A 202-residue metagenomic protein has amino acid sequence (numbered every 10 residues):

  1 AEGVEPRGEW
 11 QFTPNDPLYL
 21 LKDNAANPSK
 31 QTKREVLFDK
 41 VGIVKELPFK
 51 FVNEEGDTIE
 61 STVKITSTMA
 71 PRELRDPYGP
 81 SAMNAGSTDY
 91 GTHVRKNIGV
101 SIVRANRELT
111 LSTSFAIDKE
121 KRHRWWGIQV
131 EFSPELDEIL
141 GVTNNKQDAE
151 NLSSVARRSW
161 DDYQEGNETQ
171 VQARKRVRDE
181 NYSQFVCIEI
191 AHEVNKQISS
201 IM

Functional and structural regions predicted by a protein language model:
A1-G3: ATP-binding catalytic core of ATPases
E5-K30: N-terminal non-catalytic structural scaffold regions of very large proteins
L21, S29-M202: Charged regulatory segments coupled to nucleotide-binding catalytic modules in large multidomain enzymes
